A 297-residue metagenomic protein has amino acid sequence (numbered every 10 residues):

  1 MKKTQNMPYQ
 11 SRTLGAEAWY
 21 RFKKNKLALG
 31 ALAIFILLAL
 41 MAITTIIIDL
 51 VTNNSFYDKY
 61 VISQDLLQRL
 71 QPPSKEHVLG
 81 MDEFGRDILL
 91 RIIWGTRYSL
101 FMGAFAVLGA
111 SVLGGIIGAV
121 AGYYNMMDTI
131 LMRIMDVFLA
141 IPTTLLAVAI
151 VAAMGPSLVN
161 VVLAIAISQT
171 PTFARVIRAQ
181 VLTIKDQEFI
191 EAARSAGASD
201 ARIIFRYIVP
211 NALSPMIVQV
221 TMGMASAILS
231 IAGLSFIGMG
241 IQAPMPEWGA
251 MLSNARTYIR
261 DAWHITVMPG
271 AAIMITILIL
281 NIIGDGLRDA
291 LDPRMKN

Functional and structural regions predicted by a protein language model:
M1-G115, A119, M126, T144 (+4 more regions): Gly/Trp-centered helix-boundary motif
L38, A119, V148, A152 (+5 more regions): Transmembrane alpha-helix boundary and packing residues in multipass membrane permease domains and related
V78, D82, G109-G114, A119-T183 (+1 more regions): Generic hydrophobic transmembrane alpha-helix motif, especially the helices
R91-I93, I134, I177, V181 (+6 more regions): Short hydrophobic alpha-helical segments within the ABC transporter permease transmembrane module
R97, F138, P142, V151 (+10 more regions): Residue-level hotspots within pore-lining transmembrane alpha-helices of multi-pass secondary transporters
R97-L113, A201-G233, L280: Transmembrane alpha-helices
V151-G155, I165, Q180-V181, L229-A272: Glycine-rich helix-loop "coupling/hinge" segments at transmembrane-helix boundaries in multipass transporters
